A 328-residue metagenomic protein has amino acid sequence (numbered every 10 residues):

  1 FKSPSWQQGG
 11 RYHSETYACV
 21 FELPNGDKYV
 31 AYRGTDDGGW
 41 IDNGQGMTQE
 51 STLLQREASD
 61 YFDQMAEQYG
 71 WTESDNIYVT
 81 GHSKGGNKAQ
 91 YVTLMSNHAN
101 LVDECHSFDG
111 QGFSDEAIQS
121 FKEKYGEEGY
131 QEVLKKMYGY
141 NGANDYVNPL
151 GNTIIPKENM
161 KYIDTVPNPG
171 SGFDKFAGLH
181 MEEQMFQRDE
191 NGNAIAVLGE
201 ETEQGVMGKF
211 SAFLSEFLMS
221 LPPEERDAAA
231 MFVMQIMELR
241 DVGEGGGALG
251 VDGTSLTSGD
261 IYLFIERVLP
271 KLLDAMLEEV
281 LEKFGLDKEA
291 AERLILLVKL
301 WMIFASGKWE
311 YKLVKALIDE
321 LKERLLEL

Functional and structural regions predicted by a protein language model:
K2-K28, Y32-N76, S96-L328: Alpha/beta hydrolase fold serine-hydrolase catalytic domain that processes acyl esters and thioesters
G81-G85, A89: Gly/Ala-rich beta-loop-alpha elbow adjacent to hydrolase catalytic centers
A89-N97: Short glycine-enriched nucleophile-adjacent loop and the immediately C-terminal alpha-helix near the catalytic center
